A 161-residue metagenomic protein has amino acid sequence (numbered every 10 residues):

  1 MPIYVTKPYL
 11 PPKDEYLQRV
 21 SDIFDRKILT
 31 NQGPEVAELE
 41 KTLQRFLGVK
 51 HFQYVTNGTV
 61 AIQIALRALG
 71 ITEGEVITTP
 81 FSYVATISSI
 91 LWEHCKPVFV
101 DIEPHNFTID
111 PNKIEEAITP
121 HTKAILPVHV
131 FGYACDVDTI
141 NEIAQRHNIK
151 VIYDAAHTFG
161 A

Functional and structural regions predicted by a protein language model:
M1-T72, Q145: Conserved PLP-binding active-site segment in aminotransferase class I/II-type PLP enzymes
K7, I102, A161: Active-site donor-binding loop signature of nucleotide-sugar glycosyltransferases
L10, V60, F131-G132, H157-T158: Short, solvent-exposed loop/turn segments at secondary-structure junctions
F24, H157-A161: Active-site region of PLP-dependent enzymes
L47, C135, G160: Flexible, glycine/small-residue catalytic loop immediately N-terminal to the helix bearing the conserved Tyr-Lys
N57-V60, H105-T108, A161: Short gly/ser/thr-rich secondary-structure transition/capping motifs
R67-R146, K150-A155: PLP-dependent aminotransferase-like
